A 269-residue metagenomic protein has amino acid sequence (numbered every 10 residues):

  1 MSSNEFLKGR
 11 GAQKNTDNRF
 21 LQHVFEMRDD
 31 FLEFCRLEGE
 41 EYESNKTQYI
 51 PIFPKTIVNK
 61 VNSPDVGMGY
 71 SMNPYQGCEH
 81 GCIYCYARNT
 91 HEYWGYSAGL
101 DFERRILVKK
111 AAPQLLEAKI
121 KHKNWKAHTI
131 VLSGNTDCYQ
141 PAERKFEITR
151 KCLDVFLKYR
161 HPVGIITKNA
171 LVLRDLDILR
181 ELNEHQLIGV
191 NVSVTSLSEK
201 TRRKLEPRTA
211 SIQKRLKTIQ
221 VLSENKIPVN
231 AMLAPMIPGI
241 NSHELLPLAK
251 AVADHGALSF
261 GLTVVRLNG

Functional and structural regions predicted by a protein language model:
M1-S71: Flexible, acidic/Gly-rich N-terminal and inter-domain linker regions that tether and position cofactor-handling modules
E40-Q76, I83-N191, T195-R203, S211-E224: Conserved Radical SAM active-site core
R208: Conserved active-site/ligand-binding neighborhood in enzyme cores
Q213-G269: Conserved C-terminal portion of the radical SAM core fold that forms the substrate/S-adenosylmethionine-binding
